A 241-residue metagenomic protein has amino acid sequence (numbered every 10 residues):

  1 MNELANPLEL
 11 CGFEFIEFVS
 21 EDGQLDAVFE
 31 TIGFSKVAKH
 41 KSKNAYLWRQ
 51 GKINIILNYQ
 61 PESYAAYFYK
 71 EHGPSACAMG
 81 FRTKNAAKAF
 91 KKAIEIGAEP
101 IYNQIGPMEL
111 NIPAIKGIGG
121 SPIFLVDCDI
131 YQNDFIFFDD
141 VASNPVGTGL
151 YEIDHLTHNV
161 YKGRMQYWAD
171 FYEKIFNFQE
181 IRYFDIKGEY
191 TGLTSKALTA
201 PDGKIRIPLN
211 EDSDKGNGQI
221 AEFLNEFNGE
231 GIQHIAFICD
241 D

Functional and structural regions predicted by a protein language model:
M1-D140, H155: An N-terminus-focused feature that recognizes amino-terminal "leader" regions
G12-V19, D140-R206, D212-N217, E226-D241: Surface-exposed interaction/gating patches
K36, I55-I56, R206-I207, G216-N217: Short loop/beta submotifs within extracellular cysteine-rich repeat domains
E62-A65, D214-G218: Short, structured coil/loop segments at alpha-helix boundaries
A66-K70, L224-N225, C239: A generic structured-segment signal
I220-E222: Catalytic lobes of large eukaryotic enzymes
